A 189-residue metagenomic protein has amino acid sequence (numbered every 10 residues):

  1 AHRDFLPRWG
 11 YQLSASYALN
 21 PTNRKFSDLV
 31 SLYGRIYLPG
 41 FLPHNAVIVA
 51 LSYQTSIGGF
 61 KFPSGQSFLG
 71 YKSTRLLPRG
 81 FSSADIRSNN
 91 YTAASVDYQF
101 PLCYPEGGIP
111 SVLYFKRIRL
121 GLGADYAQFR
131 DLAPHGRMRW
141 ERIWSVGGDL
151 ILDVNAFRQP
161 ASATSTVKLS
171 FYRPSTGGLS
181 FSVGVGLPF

Functional and structural regions predicted by a protein language model:
A1-A124, R130-A133, R139, G184 (+1 more regions): C-terminal outer-membrane beta-barrel translocator/porin domains of Gram-negative envelope proteins and their
V49-Y53, I57, I151, N155-F189: Predominantly the C-terminal beta-signal and adjacent terminal strand-loop region of outer-membrane beta-barrel
S56, G121, A127, S145-G147 (+1 more regions): Small-side-chain structural scaffolding
L77-F81, P134, T164-Y172: Short beta-alpha connecting loops at secondary-structure transitions that line or flank enzyme active sites
Q99, C103, F129, D153-A161: Hydrophobic alpha-helical segments
R142-S145, D149-L152: Low-complexity, glycine/alanine/valine/leucine- and proline-rich hydrophobic stretches
